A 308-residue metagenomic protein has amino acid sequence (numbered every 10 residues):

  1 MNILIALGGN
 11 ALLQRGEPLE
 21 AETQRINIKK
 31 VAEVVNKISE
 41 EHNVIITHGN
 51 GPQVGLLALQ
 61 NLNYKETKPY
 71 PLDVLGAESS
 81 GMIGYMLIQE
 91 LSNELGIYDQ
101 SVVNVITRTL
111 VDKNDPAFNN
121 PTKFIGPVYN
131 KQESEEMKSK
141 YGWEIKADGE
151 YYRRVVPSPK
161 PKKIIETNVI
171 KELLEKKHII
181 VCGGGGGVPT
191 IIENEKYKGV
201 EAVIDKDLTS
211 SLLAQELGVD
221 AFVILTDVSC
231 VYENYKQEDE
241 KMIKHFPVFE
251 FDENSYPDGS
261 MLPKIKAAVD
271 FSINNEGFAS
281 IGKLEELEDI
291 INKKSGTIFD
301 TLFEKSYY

Functional and structural regions predicted by a protein language model:
M1-Y308: C-terminal catalytic "cap/lid" subdomain
